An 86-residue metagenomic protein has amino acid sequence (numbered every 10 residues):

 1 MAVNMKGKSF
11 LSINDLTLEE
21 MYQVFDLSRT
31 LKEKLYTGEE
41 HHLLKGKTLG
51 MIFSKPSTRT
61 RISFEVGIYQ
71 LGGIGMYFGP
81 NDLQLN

Functional and structural regions predicted by a protein language model:
M1-I62, V66: Positively charged, low-complexity intrinsically disordered leader regions
G72-N86: Short beta-strand elements in bilobed, periplasmic/extracellular small-molecule ligand-binding domains
